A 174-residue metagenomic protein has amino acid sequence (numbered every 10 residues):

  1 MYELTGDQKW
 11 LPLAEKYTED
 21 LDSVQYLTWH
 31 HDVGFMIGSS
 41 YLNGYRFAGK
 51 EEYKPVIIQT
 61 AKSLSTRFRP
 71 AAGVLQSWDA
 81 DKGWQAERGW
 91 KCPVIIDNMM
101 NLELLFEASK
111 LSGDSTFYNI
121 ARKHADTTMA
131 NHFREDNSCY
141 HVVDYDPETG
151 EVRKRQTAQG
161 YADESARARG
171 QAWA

Functional and structural regions predicted by a protein language model:
M1-W173: Glycan-recognition and catalytic cores of secretory/periplasmic carbohydrate-active enzymes
